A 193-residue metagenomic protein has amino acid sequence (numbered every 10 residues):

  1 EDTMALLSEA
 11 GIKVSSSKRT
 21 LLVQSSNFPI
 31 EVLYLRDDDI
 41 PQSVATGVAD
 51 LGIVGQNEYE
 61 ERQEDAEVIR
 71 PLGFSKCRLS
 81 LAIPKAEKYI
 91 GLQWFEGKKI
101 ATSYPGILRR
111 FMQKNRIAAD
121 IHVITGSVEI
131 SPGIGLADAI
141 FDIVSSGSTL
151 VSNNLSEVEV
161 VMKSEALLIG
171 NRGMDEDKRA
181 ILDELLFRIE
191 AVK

Functional and structural regions predicted by a protein language model:
E1-K193: Domain-level signature for soluble enzymes in the chorismate/prephenate branch of the shikimate pathway
